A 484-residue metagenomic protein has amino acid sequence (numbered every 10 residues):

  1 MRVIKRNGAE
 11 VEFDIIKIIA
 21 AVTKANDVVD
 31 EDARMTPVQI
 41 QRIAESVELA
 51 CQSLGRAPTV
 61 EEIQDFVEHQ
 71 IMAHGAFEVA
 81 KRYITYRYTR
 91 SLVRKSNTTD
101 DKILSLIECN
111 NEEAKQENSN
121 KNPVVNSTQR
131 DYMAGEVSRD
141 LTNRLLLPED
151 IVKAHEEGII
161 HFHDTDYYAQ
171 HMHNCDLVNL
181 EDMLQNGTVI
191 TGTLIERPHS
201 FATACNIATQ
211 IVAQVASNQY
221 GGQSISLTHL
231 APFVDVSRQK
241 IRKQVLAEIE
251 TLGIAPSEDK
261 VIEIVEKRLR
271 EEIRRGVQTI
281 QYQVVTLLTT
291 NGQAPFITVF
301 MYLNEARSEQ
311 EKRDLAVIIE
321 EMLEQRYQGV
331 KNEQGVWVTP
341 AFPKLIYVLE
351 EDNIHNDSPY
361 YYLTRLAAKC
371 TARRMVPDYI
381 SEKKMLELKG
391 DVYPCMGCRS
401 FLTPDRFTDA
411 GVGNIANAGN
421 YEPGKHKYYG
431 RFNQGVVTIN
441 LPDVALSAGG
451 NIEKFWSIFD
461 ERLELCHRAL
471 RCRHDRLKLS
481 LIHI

Functional and structural regions predicted by a protein language model:
M1-L106: Charged, amphipathic alpha-helical regulatory modules used for macromolecular assembly or allosteric control
Q39, P58, Q70, V444-S447 (+2 more regions): Functionally constrained cores in energy, signaling, and assembly domains
T89-I482: Conserved catalytic cores of very large enzyme subunits
